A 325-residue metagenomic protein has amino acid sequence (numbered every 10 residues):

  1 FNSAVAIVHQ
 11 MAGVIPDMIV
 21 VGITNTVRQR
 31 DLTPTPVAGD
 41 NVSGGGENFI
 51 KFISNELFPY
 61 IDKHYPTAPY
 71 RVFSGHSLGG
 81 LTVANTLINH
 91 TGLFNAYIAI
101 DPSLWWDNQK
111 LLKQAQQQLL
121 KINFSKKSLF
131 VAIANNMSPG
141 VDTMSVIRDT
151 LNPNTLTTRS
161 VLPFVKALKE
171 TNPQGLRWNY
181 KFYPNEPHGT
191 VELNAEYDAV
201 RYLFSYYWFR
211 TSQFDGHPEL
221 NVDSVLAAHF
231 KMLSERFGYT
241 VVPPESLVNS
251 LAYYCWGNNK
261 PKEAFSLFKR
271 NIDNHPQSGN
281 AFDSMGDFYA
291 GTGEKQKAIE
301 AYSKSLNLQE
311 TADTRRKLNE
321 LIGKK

Functional and structural regions predicted by a protein language model:
F1-T292, K304-L306, E310-I322: Non-catalytic cap/lid and distal C-terminal segments of serine-dependent acyl enzymes
K295: A cross-family detector of function-defining hotspots
